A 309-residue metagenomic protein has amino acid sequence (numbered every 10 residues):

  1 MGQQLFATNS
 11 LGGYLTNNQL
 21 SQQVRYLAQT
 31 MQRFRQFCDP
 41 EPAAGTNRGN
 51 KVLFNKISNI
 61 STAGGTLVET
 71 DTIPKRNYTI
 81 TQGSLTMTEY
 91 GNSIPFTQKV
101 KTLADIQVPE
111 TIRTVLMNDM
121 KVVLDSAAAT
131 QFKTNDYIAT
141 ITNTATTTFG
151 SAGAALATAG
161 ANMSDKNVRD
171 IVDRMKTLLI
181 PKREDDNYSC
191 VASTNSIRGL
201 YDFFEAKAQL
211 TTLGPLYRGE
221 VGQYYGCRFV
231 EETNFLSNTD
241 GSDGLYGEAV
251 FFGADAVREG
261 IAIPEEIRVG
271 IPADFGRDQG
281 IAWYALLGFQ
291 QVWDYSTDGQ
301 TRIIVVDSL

Functional and structural regions predicted by a protein language model:
G2-F37, T81, G150-R174, G199-L309: Sequence/fold signature of self-assembling virion shell proteins
T30-N92: Assembly/oligomerization interface modules of large self-assembling protein complexes
P42-T46, T177-E184, S189, G219-V221 (+1 more regions): A general structural signal for short secondary-structure junctions and capping/turn motifs
R48, T81-V108, I171-D202, K207: Structured, hydrophobic secondary-structure cores that serve as assembly/anchoring elements
F54, T114, N118, N187-C190 (+1 more regions): Hydrophobic alpha-helical segments involved in membrane association or supramolecular assembly
K56, A192-T194, E231: Flexible glycine-/small-residue-rich
S58, Q98, A285-F289: Beta-strand elements of well-folded, non-transmembrane domains
V100-L178, V305-L309: Alpha-helical scaffold segments that mediate packing/assembly in large oligomeric complexes
